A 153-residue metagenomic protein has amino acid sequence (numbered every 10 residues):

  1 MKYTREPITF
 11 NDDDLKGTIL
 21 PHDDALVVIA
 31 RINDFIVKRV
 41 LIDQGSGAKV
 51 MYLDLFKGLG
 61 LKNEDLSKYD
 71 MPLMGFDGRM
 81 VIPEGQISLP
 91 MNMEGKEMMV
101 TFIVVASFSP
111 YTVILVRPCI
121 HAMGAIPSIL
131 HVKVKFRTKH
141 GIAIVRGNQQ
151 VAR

Functional and structural regions predicted by a protein language model:
M1-R153: Short linear "hotspot" motifs
